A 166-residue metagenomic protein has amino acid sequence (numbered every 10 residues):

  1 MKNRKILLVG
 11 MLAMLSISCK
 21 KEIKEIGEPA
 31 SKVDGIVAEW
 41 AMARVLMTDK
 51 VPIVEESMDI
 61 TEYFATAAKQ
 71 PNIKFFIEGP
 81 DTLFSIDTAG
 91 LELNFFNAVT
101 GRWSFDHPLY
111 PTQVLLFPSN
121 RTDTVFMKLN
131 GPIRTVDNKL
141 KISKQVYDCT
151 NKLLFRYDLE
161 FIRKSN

Functional and structural regions predicted by a protein language model:
M1-L7: Bacterial N-terminal signal peptides that target proteins for export
L8-A13: Hydrophobic helical h-region of N-terminal Sec-dependent signal peptides in bacterial secretory/periplasmic proteins
L15-S18: C-terminal motif of bacterial Sec signal peptides marking the signal peptidase cleavage site
K20-R102, D106-N166: Lipid interaction determinants
